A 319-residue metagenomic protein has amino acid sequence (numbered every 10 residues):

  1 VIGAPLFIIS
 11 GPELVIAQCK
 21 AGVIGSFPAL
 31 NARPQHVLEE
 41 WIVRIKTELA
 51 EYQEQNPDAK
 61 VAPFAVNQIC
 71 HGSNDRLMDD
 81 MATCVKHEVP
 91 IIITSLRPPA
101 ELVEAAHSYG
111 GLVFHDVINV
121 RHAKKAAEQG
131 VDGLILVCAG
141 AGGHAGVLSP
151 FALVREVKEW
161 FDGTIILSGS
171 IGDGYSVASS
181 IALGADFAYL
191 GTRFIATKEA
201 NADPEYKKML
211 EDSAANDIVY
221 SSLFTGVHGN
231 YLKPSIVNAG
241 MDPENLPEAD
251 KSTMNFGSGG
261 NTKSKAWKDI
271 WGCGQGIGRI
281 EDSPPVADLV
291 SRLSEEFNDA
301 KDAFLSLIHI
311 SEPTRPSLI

Functional and structural regions predicted by a protein language model:
V1-T164: Active-site entrance/lid segments in N-terminal catalytic domains of soluble metabolic enzymes
F7-I8, W41, W267, W271 (+1 more regions): Tryptophan-centered motif/residue detector
S73, T197, L318: Conserved protein kinase catalytic core
A123-A126, S180, A185, I319: Small-residue (primarily alanine) positions within well-ordered alpha-helices, especially packing/interaction faces
A127, E199, T314: Short, flexible helix/strand-to-coil boundary loops that buttress conserved ligand/catalytic motifs in alpha/beta
V147-I166, G172-L307, S311: Conserved active-site-proximal phosphate/metal-binding subdomains
E312-I319: Positively charged, low-complexity/disordered segments
